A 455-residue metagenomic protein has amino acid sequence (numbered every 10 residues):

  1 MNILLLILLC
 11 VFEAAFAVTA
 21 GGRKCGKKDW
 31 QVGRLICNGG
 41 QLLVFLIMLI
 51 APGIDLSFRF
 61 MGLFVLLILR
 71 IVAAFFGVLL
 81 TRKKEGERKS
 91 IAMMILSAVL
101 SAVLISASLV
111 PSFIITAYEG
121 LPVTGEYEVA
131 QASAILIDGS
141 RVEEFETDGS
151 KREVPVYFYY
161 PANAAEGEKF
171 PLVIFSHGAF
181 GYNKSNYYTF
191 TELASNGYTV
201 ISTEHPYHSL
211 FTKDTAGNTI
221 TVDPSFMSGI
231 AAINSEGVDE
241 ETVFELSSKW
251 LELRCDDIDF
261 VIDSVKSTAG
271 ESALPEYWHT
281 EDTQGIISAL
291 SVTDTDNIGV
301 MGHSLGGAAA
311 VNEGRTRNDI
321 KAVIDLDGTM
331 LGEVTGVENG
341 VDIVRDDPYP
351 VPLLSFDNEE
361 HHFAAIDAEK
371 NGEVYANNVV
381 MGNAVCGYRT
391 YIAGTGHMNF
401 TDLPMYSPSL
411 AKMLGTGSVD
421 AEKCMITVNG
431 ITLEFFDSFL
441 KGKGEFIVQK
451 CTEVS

Functional and structural regions predicted by a protein language model:
G22, Q41, S112-E168, L172: N-terminal cap/lid segment of alpha/beta-hydrolase-fold proteins
V32-L80: Membrane-embedded alpha-helical segments of integral membrane proteins
G86-I114: Internal/C-terminal transmembrane anchor helices
G167-G178, T189-E192, V200: Short beta-strand element of the alpha/beta-hydrolase
P171-G178, E204, D327, D357: The conserved beta1-alpha1 loop
A216-T295: Alpha/beta-hydrolase active-site loop
V261-V341, D347: Primarily recognizes the serine-hydrolase "nucleophile elbow" in alpha/beta-hydrolase and SGNH/GDSL folds
K321-H397: The feature captures the conserved acid-bearing segment of alpha/beta-hydrolase catalytic domains
